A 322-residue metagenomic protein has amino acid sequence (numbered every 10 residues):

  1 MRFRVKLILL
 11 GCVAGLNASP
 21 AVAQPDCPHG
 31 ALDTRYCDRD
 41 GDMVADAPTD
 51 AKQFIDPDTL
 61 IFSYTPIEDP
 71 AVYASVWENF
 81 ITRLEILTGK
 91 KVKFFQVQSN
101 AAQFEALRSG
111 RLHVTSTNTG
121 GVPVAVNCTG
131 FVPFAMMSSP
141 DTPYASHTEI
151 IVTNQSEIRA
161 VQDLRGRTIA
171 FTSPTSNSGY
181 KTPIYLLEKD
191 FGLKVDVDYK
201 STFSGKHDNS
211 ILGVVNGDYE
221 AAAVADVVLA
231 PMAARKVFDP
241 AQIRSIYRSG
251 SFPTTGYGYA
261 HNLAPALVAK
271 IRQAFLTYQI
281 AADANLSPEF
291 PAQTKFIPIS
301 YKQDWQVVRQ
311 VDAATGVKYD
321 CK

Functional and structural regions predicted by a protein language model:
A21-A102, N285-K322: N-terminal hydrophobic or amphipathic helices and topogenic motifs
F62-E85, G120, P143-I211, V227 (+1 more regions): Bilobed "Venus flytrap"/periplasmic-binding protein-like clamshell domains and structurally analogous long
T65-P66, P140-E149, V237-F275, F290-V311: Periplasmic-binding protein-like
K91-Q98, K194-K206, R244-Y247: Short beta-strand-to-loop elements that line the ligand-binding cleft of bilobed periplasmic-binding protein-like
A101-T115, C128-T129, Q162, H207-V227: Short helices/loops that flank or line small-molecule/ion binding pockets
F104-D163: Acidic, polar ligand-binding/catalytic clefts
T119-G130, P183, E188-K189, G213-N216 (+1 more regions): A ligand-binding cleft/hinge motif common to bilobed small-molecule-binding domains
S176-S178, L276-A292: Periplasmic-binding protein-like
